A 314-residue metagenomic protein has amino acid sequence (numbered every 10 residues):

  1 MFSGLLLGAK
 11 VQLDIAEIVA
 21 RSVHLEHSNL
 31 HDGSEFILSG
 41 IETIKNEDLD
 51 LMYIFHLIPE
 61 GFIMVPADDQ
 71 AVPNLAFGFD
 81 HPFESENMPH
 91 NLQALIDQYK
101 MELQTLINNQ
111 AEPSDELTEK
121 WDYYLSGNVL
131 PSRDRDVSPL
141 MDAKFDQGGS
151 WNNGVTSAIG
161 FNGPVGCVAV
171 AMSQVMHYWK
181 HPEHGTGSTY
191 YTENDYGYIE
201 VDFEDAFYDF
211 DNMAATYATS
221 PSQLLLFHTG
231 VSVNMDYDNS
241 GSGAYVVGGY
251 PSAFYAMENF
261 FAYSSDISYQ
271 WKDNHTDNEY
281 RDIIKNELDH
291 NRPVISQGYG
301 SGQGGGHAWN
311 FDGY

Functional and structural regions predicted by a protein language model:
M1-D14, L225-D238, M257: Bacterial Sec-dependent N-terminal signal peptides
G8-I44: Short, non-transmembrane alpha-helical segments in secretory-pathway proteins
A16, G163, V168-V175, A253-M257 (+2 more regions): Stable alpha-helical elements in mature extracytoplasmic
S22-H27, D68, V170-P182, N259-Y263 (+1 more regions): Structured segments of extracytoplasmic/periplasmic soluble domains in secreted or envelope-associated proteins
S39-P59, Y255-Y314: Active-site-adjacent substructure of cysteine-protease-like catalytic cores
V65: Conserved histidines in hydrophobic membrane contexts and catalytic metal-binding motifs
D69-A71, S301: Acidic glycine-/aspartate-rich tracts in secreted/extracellular proteins
A71-V246: Active-site-adjacent structural segments surrounding the nucleophilic cysteine of cysteine proteases and isopeptidases
